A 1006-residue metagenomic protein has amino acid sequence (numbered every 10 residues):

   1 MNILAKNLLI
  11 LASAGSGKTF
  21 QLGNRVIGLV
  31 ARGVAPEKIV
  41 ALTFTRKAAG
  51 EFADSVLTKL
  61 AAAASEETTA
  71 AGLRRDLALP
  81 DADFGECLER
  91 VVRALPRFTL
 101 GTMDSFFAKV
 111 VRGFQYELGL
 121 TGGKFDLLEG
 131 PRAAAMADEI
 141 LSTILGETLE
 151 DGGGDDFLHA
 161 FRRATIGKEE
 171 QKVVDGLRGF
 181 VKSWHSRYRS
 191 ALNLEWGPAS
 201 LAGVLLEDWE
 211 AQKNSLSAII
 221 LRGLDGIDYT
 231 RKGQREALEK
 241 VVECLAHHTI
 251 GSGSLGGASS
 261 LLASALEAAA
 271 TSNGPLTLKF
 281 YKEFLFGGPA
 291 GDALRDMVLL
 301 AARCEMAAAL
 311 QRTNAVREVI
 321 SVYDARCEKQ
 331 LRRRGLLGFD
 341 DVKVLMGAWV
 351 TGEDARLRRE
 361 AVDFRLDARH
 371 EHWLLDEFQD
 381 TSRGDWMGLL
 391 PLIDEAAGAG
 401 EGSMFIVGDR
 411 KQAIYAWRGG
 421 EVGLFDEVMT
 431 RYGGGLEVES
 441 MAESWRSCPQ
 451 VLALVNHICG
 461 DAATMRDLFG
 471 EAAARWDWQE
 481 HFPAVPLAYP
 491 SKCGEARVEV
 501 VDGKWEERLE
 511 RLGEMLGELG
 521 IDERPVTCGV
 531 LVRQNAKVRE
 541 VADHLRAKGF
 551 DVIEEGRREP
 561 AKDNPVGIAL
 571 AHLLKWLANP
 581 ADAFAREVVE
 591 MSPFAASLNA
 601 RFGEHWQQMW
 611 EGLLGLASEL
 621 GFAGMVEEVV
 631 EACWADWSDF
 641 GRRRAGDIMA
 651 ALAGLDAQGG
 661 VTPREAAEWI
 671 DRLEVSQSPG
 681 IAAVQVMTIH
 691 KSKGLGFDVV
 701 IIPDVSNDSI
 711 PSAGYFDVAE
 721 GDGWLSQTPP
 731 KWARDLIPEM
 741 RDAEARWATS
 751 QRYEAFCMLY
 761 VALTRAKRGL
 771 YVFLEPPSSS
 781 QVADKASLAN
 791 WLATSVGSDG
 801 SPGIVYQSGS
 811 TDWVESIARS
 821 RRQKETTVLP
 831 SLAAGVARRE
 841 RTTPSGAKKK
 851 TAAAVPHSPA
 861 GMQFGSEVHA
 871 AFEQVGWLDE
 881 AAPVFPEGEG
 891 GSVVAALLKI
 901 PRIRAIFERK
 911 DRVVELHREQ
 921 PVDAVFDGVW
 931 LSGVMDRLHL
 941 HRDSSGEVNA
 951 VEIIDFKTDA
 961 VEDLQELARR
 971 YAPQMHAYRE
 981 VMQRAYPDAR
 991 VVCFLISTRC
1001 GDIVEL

Functional and structural regions predicted by a protein language model:
M1-T58, P131, A135, E139 (+7 more regions): Conserved motor-region signature of P-loop NTPase helicases/translocases
A5, I10, L60-G251, R333 (+2 more regions): Conserved ATP-dependent motor core of P-loop NTPases, especially the RecA-like helicase ATPase domain
S13, K38, E170-L337, D708 (+3 more regions): Conserved ATP-driven helicase/translocase motor core recognized via long, highly charged RecA-like/P-loop NTPase domain
A49, A53, L452, V684 (+5 more regions): Nuclease catalytic cores
G101-F107, A133, A137, A237 (+5 more regions): Conserved helicase/translocase P-loop NTPase motor core
R303, K411-Q412, F956-A968: Short beta-strand-loop-alpha-helix junction that forms the active-site gateway of nucleic-acid-processing nucleases
T313, A463-T464, R524, R539-H544 (+1 more regions): Conserved helicase C-terminal RecA-like lobe
L938-I953, Y986: Active-site beta-strand-loop-beta-strand hairpin of nuclease catalytic cores that positions key catalytic residues
